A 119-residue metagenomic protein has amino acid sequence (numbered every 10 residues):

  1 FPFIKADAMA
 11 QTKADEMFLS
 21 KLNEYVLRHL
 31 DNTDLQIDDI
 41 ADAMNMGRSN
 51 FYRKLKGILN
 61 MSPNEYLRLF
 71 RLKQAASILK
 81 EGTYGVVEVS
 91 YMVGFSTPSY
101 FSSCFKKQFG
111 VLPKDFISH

Functional and structural regions predicted by a protein language model:
F1-F18: CheY-like receiver
Q11-D15, H29, M44, L67: Residue-level marker of regulatory loop/turn positions in helix-turn-helix DNA-binding domains and in histidine
E16, S20, L69-F70: Amphipathic alpha-helical repeat elements characteristic of tetratricopeptide repeat
N23-L35, L55, L59, A76-G85 (+2 more regions): Basic, amphipathic alpha-helical hairpins
Q36, G47, S62, G85 (+2 more regions): Short coil/turn motifs that cap or connect alpha-helices
D38-M46, F51, L55, V89-S96 (+2 more regions): Append "Primarily bacterial transcriptional regulators
G57-S96, S118-H119: Terminal helix-turn-helix DNA-binding modules in bacterial transcription factors
S103-H119: …primarily DNA-binding HTH/wHTH and HhH modules…
